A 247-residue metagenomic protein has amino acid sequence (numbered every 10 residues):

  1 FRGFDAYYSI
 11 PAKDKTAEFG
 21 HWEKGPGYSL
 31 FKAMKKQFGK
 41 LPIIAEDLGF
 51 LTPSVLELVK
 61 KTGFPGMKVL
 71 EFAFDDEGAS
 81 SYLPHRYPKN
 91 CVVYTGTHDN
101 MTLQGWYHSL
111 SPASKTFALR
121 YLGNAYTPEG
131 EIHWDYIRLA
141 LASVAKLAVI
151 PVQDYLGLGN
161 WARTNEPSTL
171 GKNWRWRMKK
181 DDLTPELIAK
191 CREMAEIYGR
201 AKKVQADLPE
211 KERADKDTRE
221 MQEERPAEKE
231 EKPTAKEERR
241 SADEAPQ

Functional and structural regions predicted by a protein language model:
F1-E223, E228-K232, K236-E238, D243-Q247: Catalytic cores of glycan-processing enzymes that make or break glycosidic bonds
